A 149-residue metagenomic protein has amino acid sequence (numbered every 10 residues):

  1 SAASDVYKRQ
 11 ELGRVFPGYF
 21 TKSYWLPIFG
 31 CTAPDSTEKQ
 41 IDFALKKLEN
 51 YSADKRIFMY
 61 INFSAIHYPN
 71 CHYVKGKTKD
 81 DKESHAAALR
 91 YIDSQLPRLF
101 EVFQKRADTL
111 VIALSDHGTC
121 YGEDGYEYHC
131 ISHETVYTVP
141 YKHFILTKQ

Functional and structural regions predicted by a protein language model:
S1-Q149: Catalytic domains that recognize anionic headgroups
